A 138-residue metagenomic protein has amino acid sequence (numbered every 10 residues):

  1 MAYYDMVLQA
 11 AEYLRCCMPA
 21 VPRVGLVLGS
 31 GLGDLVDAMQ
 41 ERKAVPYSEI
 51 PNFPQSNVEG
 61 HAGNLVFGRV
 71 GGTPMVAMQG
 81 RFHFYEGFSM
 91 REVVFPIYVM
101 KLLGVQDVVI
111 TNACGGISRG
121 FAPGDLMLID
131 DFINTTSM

Functional and structural regions predicted by a protein language model:
M1-M138: Metabolite-binding pocket within alpha/beta catalytic cores that recognizes anionic/polar moieties
